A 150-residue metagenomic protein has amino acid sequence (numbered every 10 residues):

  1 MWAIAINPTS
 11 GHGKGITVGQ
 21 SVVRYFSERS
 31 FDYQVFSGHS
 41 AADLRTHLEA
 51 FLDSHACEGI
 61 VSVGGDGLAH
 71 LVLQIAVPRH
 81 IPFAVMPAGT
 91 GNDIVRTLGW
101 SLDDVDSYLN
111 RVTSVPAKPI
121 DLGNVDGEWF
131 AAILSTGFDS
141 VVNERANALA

Functional and structural regions predicted by a protein language model:
M1-I60, H70, Q74, D106 (+1 more regions): ATP/NTP phosphate-donor binding region
A3-A5, R29, F36-G38, P78-P82 (+1 more regions): Catalytic core of DAGKc-family lipid kinases
P8, V63-G65, M86-A88: Glycine-rich beta-strand-to-loop/alpha-helix junction loops that act as flexible
G15, G65, A84, S101: Charged, low-complexity surface patches
L44, G65, G91: Conserved donor sugar-nucleotide recognition element shared by glycan-biosynthetic enzymes
L68-A69, D93: Short, active-site-adjacent cap segments at secondary-structure transitions
